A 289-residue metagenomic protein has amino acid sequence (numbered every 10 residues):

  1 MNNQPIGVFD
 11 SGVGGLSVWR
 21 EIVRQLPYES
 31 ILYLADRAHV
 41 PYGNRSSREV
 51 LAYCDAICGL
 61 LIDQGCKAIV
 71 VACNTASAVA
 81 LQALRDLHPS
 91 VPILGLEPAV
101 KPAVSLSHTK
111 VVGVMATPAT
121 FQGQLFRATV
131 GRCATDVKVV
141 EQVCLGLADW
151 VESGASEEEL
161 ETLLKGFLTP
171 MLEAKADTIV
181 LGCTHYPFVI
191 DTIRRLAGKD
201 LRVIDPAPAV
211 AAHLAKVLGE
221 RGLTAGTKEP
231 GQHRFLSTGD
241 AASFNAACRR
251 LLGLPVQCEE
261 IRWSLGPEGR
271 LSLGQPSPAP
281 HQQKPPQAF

Functional and structural regions predicted by a protein language model:
M1-F289: Non-catalytic structural scaffold of enzyme domains
